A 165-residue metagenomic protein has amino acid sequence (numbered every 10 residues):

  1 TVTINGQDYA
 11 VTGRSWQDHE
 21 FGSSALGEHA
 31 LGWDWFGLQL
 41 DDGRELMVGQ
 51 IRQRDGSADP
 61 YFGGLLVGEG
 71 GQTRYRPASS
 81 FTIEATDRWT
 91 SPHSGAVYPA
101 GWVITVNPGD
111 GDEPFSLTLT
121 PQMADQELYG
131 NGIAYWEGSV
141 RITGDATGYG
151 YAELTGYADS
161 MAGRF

Functional and structural regions predicted by a protein language model:
T1-F165: Structured soluble/peripheral alpha/beta segments that form catalytic or ligand/cofactor-binding pockets
